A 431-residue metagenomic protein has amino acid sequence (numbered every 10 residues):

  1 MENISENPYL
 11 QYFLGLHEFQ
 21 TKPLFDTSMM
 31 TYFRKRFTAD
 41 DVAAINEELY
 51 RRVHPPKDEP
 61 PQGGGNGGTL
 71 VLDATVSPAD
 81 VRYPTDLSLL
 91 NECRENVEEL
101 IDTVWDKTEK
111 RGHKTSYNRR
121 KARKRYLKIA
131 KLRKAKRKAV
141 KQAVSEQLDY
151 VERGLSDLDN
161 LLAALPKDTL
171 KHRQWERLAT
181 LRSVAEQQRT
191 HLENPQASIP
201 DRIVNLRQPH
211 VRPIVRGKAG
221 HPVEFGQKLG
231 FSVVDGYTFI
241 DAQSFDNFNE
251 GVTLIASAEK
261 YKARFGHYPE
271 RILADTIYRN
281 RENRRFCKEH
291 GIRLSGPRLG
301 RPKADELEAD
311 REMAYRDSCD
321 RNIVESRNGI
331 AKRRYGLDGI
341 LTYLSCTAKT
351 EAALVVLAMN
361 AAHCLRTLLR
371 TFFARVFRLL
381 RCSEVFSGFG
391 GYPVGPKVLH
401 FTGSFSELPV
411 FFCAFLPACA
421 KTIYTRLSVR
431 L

Functional and structural regions predicted by a protein language model:
M1-E2, D26-M30, N66-P78, F231 (+6 more regions): Short, conserved catalytic/metal-binding motifs centered on acidic residues
M1-L14, K22-P23, S28: Well-ordered mid-protein domain cores that form the structural environment of catalytic cofactors
H17-Q208: Active-site- or DNA-interface-adjacent structural scaffold in DNA-acting proteins
K167, F265-S318: An internal, acidic/charged active-site-proximal segment that coordinates divalent cations and/or engages
E176-T180, A185-L192, E312-L399, C419: Basic, amphipathic alpha-helical segments enriched in Lys/Arg and hydrophobic/aromatic residues
L206-G220: Flexible, glycine/threonine-enriched loop-and-boundary segments that flank and lead into catalytic domains of large
K218-R264: Electropositive, glycine- and tryptophan-enriched low-complexity nucleic-acid-binding patches
V394-V398, T402-V410, S428: Intrinsically disordered, low-complexity segments enriched in serine/proline and basic residues
